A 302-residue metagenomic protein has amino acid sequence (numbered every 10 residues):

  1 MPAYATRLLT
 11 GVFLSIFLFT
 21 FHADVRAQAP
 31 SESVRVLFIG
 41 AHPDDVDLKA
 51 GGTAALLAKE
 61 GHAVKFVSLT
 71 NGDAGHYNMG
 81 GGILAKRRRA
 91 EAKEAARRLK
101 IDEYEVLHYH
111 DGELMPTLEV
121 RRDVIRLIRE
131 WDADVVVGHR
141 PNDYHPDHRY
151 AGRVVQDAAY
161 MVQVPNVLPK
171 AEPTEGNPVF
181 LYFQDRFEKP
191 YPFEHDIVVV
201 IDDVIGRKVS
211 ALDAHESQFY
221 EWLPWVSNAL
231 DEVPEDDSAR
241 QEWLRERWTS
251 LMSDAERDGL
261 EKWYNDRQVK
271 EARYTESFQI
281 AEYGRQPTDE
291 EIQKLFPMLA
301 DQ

Functional and structural regions predicted by a protein language model:
M1-T6: N-terminal secretory signal peptides that target proteins for export/translocation
R7-F21: Bacterial N-terminal signal peptides
R26-W131, R153, M161: Active-site rim/loop-helix segments in enzyme catalytic domains that contact anionic ligands
E32, V164, L168-P169, T174-G176 (+2 more regions): C-terminal accessory domains and tails appended to enzymatic cores
H62, E175-V179: A short helix->loop->beta-strand "cap" motif at the edges of active sites that frequently abuts
H76-M79, Y191-H195: Short acidic, glycine/proline-rich loop/turn micro-motifs
D102, D134, P178: Conserved acidic residues
L127-A171: Active-site adenylate/phosphate-handling loop in enzymes that bind or generate adenylated species
